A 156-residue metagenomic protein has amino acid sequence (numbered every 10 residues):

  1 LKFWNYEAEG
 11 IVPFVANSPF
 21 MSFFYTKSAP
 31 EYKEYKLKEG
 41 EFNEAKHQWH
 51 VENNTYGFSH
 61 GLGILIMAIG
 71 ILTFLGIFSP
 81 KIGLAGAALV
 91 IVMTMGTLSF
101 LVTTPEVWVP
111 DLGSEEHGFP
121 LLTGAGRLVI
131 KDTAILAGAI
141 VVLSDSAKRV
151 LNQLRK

Functional and structural regions predicted by a protein language model:
L1-I69, L75-K156: Membrane-interface extramembranous regions
